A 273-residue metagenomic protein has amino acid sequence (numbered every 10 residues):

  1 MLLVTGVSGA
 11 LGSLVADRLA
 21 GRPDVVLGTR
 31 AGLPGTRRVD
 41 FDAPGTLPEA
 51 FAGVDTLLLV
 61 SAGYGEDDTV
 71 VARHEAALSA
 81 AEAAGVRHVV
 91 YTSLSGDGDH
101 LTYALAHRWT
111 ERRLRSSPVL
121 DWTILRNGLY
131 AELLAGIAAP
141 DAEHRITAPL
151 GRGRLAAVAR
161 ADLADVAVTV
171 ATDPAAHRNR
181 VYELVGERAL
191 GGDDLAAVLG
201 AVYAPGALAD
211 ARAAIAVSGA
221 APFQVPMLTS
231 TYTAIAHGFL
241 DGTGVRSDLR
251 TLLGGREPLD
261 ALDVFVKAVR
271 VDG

Functional and structural regions predicted by a protein language model:
M1-D24, D42, A52, A62-T69 (+4 more regions): Oxidoreductase cofactor-interface core, primarily capturing Rossmann-like NAD(P)-dependent enzymes
S13, F41-P44, V71, E75 (+1 more regions): Structural motif corresponding to alpha-helix initiation and N-cap regions
L27-G32, D40-D42: N-terminal Rossmann-fold cofactor-binding loop
R37-D55: Conserved Rossmann-fold cofactor-binding substructure of NAD(P)-dependent oxidoreductases
P48, E75-L78, R160-V168, L259-V266: Short, amphipathic alpha-helical "lid/cap" segments that border enzyme active or binding sites
R73-A77, W109-T110: A general structural detector for well-ordered alpha-helical segments in enzyme core domains, enriched
R212-G273: A hydrophobic C-terminal alpha-helical subdomain
